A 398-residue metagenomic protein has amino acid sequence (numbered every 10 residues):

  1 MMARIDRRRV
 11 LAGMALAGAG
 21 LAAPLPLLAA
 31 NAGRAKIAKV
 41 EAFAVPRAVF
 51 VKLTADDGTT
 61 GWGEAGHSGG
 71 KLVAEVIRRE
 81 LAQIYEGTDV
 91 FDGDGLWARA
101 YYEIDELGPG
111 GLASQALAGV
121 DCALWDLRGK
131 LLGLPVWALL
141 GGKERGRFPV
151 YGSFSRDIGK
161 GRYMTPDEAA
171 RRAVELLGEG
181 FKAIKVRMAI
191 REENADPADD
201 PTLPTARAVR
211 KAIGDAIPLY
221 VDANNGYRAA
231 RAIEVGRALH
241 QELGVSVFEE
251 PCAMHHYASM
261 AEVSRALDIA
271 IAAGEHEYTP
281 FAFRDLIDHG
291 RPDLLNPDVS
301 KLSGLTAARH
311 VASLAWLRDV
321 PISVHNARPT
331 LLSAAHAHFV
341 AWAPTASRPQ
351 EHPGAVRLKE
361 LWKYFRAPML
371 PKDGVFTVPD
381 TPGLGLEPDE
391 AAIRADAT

Functional and structural regions predicted by a protein language model:
M1-G18: N-terminal secretory signal peptides and thylakoid transit peptides that target proteins across membranes
P24-R47, V51-T54, T60: C-terminal segment of N-terminal export signals and the immediately downstream linker at the start of the mature
V40, L117, A195-A198, N224-R228 (+4 more regions): Glycine- and other small-residue-rich loops at beta-strand/loop junctions that grip anionic moieties
D56-L132: Metal- or metallocofactor-binding catalytic centers and their adjacent structured scaffolds across diverse enzyme
G58, V120, G133, I184 (+6 more regions): Conserved, mostly hydrophobic/aromatic
R79, Q83, T88, G95 (+4 more regions): Shared catalytic-loop signature of beta/alpha-barrel
D121-S155: Glycine-rich, aromatic-flanked loop segments that form ligand/cofactor-binding clefts across common enzyme folds
R147-L267: Metal-dependent enolase-superfamily TIM-barrel catalytic cores that perform enediolate-based chemistry
